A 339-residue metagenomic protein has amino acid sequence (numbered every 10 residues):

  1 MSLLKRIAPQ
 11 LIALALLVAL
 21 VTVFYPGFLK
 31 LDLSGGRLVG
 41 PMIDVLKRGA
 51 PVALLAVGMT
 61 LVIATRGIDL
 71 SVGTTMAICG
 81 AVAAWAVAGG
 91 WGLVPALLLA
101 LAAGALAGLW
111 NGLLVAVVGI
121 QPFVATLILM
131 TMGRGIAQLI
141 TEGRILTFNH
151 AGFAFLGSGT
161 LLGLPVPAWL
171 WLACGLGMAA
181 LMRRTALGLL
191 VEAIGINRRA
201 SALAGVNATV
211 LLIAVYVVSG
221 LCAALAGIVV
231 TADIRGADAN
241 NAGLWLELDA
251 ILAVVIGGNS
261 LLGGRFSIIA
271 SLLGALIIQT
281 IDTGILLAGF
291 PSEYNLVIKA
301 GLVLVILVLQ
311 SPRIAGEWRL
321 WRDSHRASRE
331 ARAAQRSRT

Functional and structural regions predicted by a protein language model:
M1-K5, I63-I68, A88, A105-F148 (+3 more regions): Short loop segments and helix-boundary regions at transmembrane helix junctions of multi-pass inner-membrane proteins
M1-L54, G90-P95, Q335-T339: Membrane-interfacial amphipathic/re-entrant helices at transmembrane-helix boundaries
M1-V23, G177, I196, L203-V210 (+2 more regions): Cytosolic-side transmembrane-helix boundaries in multi-pass membrane proteins
V21-T22, P26, L38-G89, L113-I120 (+2 more regions): Single transmembrane alpha-helix segments in multi-pass membrane proteins
G27-D44, A137-I140, T160, M182-R183 (+2 more regions): Inter-helical junctions in multi-pass inner-membrane proteins, predominant in energy-converting antiporter-like
D32, V118, P122-R184, L211-A214 (+2 more regions): Transmembrane helix-bundle core of multi-pass membrane transporters and related energy-transducing complexes
G92-A100, L106-N111, V115, G163-D238: Helix-loop-helix "hairpin" substructures at the membrane interface of multi-pass membrane proteins
A223, I234, D238-A300: Transmembrane alpha-helical segments in multi-pass inner-membrane proteins
